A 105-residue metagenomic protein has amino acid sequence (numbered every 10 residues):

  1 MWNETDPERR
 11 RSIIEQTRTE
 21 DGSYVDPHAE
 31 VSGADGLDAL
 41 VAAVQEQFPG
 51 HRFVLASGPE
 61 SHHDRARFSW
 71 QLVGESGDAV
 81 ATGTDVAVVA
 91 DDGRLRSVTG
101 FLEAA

Functional and structural regions predicted by a protein language model:
M1-A105: C-terminal and inter-domain tail/linker signature
